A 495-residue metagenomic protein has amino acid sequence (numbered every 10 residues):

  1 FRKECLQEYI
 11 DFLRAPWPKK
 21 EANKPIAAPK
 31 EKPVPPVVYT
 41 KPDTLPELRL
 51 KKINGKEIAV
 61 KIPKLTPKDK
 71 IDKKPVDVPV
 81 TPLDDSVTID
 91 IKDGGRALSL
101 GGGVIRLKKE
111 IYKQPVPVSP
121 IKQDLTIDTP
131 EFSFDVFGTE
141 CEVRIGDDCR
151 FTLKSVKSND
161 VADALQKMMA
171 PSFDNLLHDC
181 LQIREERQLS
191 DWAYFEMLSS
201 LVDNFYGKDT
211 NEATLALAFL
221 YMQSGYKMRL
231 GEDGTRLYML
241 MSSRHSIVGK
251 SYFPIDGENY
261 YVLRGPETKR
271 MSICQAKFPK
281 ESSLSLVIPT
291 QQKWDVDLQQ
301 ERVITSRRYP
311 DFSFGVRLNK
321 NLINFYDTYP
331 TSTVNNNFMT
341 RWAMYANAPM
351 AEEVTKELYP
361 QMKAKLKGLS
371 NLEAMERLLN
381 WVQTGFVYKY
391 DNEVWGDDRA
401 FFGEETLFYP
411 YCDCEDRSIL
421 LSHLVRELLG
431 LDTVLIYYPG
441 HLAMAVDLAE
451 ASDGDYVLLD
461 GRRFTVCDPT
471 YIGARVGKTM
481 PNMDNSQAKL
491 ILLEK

Functional and structural regions predicted by a protein language model:
R2, L6, I10, P16-E21 (+2 more regions): Long, contiguous, compositionally biased segments that the model treats as domain-scale units
L6, I10, L217, L322 (+5 more regions): Extracytoplasmic/secreted envelope proteins and their assembly/folding machinery, especially bacterial periplasmic
Y9, L13, W17, L220 (+8 more regions): Sec/Tat-exported extracytoplasmic proteins
Y112-G138, E142-G146, S224-E232, Y260-V296 (+4 more regions): A sensor for short, sequence-defined functional sites
D147, S158-M197, A343-Y409, T470: Secondary-structure boundary elements
S200, K208, E212-K363: Extended, non-transmembrane interaction/recognition domains
N204-L217, Y390-A449: Active-site neighborhood of thiol-dependent amide/isopeptide-bond enzymes
M228-G257, M362-L369, D416-K495: Hydrophobic/aromatic-rich core segments of domains that either
